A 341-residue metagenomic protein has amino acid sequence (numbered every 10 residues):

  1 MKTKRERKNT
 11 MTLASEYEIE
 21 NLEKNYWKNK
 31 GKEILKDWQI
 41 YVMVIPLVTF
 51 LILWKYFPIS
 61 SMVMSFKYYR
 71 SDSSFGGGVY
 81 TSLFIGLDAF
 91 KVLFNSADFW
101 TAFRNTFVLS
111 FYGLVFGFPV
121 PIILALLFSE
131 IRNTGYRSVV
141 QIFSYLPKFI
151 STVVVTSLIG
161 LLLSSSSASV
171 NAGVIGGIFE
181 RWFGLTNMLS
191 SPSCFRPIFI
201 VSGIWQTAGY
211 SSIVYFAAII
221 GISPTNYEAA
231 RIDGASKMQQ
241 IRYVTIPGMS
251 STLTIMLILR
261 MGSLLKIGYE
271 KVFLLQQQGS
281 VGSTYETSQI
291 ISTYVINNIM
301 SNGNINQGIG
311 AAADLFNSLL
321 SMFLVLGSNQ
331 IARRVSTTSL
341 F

Functional and structural regions predicted by a protein language model:
M1-E33: Short, Lys/Arg-rich, polar N-terminal cytosolic tail immediately upstream of the first transmembrane signal-anchor
E33-F341: A structural signal for multi-pass alpha-helical bundles of membrane permease subunits that mediate small-molecule
